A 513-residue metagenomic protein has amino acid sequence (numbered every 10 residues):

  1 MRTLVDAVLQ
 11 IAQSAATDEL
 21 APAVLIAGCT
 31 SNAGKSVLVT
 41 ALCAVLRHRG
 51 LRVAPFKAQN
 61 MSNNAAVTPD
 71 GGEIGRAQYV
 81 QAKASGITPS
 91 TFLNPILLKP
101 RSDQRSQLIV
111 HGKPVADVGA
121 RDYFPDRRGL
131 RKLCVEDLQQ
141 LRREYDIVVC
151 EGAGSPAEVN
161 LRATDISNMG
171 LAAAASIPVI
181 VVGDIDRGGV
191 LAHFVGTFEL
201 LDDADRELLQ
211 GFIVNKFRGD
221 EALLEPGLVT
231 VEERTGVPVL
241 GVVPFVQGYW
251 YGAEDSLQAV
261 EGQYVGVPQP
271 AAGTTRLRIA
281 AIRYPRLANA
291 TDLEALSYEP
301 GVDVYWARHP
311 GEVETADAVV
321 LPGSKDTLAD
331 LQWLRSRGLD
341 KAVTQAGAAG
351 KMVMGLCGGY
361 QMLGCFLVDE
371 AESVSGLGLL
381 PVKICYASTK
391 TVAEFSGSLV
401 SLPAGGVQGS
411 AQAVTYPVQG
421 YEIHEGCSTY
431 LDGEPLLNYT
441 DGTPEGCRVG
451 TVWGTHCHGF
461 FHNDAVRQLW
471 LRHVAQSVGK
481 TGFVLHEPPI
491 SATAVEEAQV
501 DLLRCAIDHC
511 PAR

Functional and structural regions predicted by a protein language model:
R2-V343, M352, S388, P403 (+1 more regions): Flexible phosphate-sensing "switch/lid" loops adjacent to ATP/NTP-binding sites across phosphate-transfer
A172, D340-G347, L367-G378: An internal, acidic/charged active-site-proximal segment that coordinates divalent cations and/or engages
L328, L356-G358, L363: Anionic-ligand-binding alpha/beta catalytic cores of soluble enzymes and soluble regulatory domains that recognize
M352-L356, Y386-V392, G397, P403-A404: Extended C-terminal subregions enriched in glycine
G358-G359, L367, V382, E425-G426: Histidine- and/or cysteine-centered catalytic micro-motif in compact active-site loops
L367-K390, E394-S396: Class I SAM-dependent methyltransferase SAM-binding "motif I" and its flanking Rossmann-like core
